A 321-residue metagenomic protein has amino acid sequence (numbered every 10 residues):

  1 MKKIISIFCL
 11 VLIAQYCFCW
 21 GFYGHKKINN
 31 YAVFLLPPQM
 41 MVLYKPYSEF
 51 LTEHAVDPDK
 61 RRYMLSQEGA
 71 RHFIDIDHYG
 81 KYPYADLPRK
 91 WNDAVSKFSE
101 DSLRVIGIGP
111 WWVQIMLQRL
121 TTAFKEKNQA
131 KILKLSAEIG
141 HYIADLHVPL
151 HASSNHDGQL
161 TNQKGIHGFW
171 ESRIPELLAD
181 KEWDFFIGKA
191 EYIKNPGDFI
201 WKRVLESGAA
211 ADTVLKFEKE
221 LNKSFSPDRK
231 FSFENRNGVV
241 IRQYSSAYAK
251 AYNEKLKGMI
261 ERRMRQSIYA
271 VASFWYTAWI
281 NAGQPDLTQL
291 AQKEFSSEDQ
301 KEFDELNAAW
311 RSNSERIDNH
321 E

Functional and structural regions predicted by a protein language model:
M1-Y23, E321: Bacterial Sec-dependent N-terminal signal peptides
F18-E138, P149, S154-R265, Y269 (+1 more regions): N-terminal, motif-rich segments that launch catalysis or mediate targeting to/interaction with membranes, typified by
G140-A144: Functional cores that coordinate and move charged inorganic groups
